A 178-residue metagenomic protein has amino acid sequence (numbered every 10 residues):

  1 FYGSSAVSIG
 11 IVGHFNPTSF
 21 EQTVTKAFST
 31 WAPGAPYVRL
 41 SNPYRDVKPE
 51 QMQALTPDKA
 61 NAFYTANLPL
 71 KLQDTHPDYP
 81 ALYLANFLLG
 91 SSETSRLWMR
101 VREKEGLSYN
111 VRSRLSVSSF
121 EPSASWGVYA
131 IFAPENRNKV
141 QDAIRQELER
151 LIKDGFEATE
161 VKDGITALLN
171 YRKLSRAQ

Functional and structural regions predicted by a protein language model:
A6-V12, N61-Q73, M99-Q178: M16 family metallopeptidases and their MPP-like homologs
S8-Q73, S175: An aromatic/glycine/proline-enriched structural segment found at the starts of mature extracellular/organellar domains
F15, S19, S92, E135-N136: A generic structural signal for alpha-helix starts
S19-K26, R96, K139, A143-Q146: Long, highly charged amphipathic alpha-helices
F28, L82-S92, A143-L151: Bilobed periplasmic-binding protein/Venus flytrap-like ligand-binding cleft at the lobe interface of extracytoplasmic
A66, H76-L89, W98-V101: Active/ligand-binding-proximal structured segments within catalytic/core domains that scaffold catalytic residues
